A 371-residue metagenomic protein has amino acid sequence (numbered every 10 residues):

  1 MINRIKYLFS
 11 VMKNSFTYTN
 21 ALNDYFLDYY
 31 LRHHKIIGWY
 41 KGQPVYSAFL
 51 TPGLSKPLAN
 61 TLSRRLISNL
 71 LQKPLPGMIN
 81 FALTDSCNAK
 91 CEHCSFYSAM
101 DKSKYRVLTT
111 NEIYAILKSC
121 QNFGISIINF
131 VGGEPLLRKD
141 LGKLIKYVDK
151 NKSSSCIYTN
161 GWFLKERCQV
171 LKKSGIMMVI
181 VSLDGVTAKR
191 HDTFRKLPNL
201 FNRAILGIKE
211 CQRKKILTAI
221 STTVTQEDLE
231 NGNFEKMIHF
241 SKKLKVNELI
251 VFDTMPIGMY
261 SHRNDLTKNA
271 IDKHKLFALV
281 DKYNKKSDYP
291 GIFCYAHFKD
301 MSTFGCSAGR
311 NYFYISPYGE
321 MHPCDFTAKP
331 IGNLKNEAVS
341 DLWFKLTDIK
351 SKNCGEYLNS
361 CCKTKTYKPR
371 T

Functional and structural regions predicted by a protein language model:
M1-S10, S174, S182-D184, K189 (+3 more regions): Radical SAM enzyme [4Fe-4S]-AdoMet core and its adjacent flexible, acidic and glycine-rich loops/tails across
I5, S10-N14, L22-K35, M321-T371: Flexible mid-to-C-terminal extensions adjoining Fe-S/redox cofactors in radical SAM and related proteins
S10-V11, T17-S47, T51-V170: Conserved alpha-helical substructure of the radical SAM core
Q72-K73, T303-S307: Short loop/turn motifs at secondary-structure junctions and domain boundaries
G77-F81, I128, S155-I157, V179-V181 (+2 more regions): Hydrophobic faces of well-ordered beta-strands that scaffold small-molecule active sites in alpha/beta enzyme cores
C87, C91-C94, C306, G319 (+2 more regions): Short cysteine clusters
C306-R310, A328: Short, small/polar residue-rich loop motifs at catalytic or cofactor-binding pockets
